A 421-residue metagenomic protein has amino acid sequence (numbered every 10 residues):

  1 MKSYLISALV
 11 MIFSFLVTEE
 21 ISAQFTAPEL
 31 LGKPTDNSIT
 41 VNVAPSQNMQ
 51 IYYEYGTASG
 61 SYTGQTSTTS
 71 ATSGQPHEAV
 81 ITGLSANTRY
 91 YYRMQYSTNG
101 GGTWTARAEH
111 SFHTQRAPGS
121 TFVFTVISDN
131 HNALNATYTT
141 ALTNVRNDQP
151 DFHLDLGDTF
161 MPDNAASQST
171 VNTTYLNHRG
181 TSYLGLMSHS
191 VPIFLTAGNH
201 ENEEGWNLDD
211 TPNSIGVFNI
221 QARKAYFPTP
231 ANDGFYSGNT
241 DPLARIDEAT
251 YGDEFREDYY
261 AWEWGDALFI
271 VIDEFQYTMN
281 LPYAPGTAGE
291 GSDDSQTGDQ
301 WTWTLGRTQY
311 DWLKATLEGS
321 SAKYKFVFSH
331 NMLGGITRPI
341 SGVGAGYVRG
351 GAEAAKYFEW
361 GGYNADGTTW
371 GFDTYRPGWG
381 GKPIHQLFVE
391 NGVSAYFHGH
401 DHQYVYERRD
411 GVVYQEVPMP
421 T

Functional and structural regions predicted by a protein language model:
M1-F25: Bacterial Sec-dependent N-terminal signal peptides
Q24-T421: Metal-dependent phosphoester/phosphodiester hydrolase catalytic core
